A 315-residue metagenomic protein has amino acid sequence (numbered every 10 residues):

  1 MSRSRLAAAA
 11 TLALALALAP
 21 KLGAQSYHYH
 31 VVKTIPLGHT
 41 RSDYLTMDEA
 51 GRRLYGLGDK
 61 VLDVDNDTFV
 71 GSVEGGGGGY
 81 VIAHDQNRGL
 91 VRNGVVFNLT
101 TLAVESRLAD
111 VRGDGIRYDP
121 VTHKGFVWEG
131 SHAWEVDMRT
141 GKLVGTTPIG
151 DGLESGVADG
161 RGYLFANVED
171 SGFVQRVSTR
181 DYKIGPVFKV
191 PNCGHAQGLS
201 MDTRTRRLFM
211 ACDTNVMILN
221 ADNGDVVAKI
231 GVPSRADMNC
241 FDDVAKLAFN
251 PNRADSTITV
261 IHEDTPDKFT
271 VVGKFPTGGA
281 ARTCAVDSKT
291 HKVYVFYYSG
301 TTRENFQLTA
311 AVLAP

Functional and structural regions predicted by a protein language model:
M1-R3: N-terminal secretory signal peptides that target proteins for export/translocation
R5-L6, S106: Generic extreme N-terminus detector
A8-K21: Bacterial N-terminal signal peptides
P20-P315: Predominantly soluble domains enriched in secretory-pathway, periplasmic, or organellar proteins
